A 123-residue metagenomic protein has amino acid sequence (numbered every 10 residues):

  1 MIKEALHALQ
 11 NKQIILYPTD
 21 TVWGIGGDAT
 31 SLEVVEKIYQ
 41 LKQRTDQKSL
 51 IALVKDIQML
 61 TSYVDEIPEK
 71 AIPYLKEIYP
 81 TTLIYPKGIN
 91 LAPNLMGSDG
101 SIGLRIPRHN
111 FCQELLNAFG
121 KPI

Functional and structural regions predicted by a protein language model:
M1-I123: Active-site-adjacent structural elements in enzyme catalytic cores
